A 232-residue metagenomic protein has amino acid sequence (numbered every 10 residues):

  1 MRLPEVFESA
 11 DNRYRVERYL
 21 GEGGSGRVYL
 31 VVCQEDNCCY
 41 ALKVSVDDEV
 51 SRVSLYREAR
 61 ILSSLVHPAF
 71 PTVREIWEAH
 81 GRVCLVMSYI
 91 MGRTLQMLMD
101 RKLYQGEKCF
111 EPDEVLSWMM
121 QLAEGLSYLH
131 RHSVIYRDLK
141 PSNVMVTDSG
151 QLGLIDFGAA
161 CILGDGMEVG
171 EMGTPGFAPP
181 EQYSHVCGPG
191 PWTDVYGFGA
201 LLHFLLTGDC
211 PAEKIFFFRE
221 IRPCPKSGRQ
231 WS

Functional and structural regions predicted by a protein language model:
E17-G23, V28: Protein kinase glycine-rich loop
V46-S64: AlphaC helix of the eukaryotic protein kinase fold
I76: Activation-segment/catalytic-loop signature of the eukaryotic protein kinase fold
H80-T94, L98: Conserved short submotifs of the Hanks-type protein kinase catalytic core that shape the nucleotide-binding pocket
W118-M119: Activation segment signature within eukaryotic-like protein kinase domains
H130-V146: Catalytic-loop of the protein kinase fold
G176-S232: C-terminal lobe helix-coil module of Hanks-type protein kinase domains
